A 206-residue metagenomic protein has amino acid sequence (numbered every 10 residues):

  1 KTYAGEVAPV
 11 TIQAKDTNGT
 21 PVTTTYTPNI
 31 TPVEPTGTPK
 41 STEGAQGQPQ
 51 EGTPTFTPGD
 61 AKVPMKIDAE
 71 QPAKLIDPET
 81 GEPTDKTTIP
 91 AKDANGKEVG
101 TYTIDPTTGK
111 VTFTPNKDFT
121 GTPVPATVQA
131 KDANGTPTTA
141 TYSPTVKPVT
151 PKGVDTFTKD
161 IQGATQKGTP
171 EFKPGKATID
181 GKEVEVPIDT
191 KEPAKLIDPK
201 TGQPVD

Functional and structural regions predicted by a protein language model:
K1-T24, T84-A140, I197-D206: Acidic, turn/loop-rich segments in luminal/extracellular domains of secretory-pathway and cell-surface proteins
A14, Y26-E34, Y142-P148: Interdomain boundary/hinge segments at the C-termini of tandem beta-sandwich modules
V33-E82, P148-A194: Extracellular ectodomain surface segments
